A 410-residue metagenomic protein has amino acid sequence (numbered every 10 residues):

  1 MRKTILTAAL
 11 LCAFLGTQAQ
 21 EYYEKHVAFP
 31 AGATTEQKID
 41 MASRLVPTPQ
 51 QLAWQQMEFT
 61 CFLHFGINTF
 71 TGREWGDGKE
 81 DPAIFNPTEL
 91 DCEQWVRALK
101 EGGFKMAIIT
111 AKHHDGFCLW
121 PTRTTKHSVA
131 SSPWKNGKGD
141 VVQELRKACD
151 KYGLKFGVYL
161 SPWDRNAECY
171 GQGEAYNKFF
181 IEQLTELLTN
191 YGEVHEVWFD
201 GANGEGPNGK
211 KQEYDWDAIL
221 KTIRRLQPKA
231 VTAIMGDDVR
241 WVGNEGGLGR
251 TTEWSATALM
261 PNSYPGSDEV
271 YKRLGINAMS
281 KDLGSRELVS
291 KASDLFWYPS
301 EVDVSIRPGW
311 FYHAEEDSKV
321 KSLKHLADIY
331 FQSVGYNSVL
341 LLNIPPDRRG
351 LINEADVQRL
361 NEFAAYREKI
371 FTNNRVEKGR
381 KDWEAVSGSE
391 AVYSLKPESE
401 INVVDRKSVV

Functional and structural regions predicted by a protein language model:
M1-E21: Bacterial Sec-dependent N-terminal signal peptides
Q20-S408: Mature catalytic domains of secreted/periplasmic carbohydrate-active enzymes
